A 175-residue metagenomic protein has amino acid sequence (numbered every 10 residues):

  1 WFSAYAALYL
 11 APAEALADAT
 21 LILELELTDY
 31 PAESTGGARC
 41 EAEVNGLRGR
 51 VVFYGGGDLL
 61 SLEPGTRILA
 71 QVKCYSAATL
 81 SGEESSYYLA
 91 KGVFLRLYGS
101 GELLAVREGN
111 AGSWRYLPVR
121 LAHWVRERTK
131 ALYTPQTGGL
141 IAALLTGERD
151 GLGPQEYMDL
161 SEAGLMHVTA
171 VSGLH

Functional and structural regions predicted by a protein language model:
W1-H167: Membrane-interface helix/helix-cap signal primarily in integral membrane proteins
M166-H175: Core alpha-helical transmembrane segments of integral membrane proteins
